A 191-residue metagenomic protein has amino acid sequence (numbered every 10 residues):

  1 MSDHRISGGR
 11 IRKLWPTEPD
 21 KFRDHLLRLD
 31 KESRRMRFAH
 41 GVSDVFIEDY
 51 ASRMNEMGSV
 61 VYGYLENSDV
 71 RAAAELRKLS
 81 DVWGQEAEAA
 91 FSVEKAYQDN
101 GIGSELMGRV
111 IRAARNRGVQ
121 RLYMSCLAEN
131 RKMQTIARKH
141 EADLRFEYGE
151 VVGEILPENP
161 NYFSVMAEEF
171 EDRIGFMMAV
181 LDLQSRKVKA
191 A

Functional and structural regions predicted by a protein language model:
G9-K21: A short beta-loop-alpha structural element at the N-terminal edge of CoA-dependent acyl/N-acetyltransferase catalytic
D24-H40: Helix-loop element at the rim of GNAT/NAT acetyltransferase active sites that forms part of the acceptor-substrate
A39-Q85, E94: Acetyl-CoA-dependent GNAT
K78-A89, Q98, E147-G149: A conserved beta-turn-beta hairpin within the catalytic core of GNAT-like acetyltransferases that forms part
A90-D99, L127: A short, internal acetyl-CoA/4′-phosphopantetheine-binding micro-motif in the GNAT/acyltransferase core
D99-A114, R121, T135-K139: Conserved acetyl-CoA-binding loop-helix of GNAT-fold acetyltransferases
M124-Q134: Conserved beta-strand-loop-alpha-helix junction that forms the acyl-donor binding cleft
S125, R138-E158: Conserved catalytic-core motifs of GNAT/GCN5-like acyltransferases
